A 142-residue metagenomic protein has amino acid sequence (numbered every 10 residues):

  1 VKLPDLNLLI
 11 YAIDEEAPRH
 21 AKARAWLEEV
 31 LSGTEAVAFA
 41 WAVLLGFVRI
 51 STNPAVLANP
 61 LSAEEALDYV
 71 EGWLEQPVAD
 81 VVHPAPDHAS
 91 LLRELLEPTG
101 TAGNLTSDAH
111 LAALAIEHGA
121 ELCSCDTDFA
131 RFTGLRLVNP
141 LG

Functional and structural regions predicted by a protein language model:
V1, A112-G142: Acidic, PIN/NYN-like endoribonuclease modules and their adjacent C-terminal/linker elements
V1-F39, P54-D68: Short, well-structured N-terminal submotif of metal-dependent ribonuclease cores
D5, A40, N104-L105, D126 (+1 more regions): Histidine- and aromatic-rich ligand-binding microenvironments
G33-T34, Q76-P77, E117-H118, F132: Structured helix-beta-strand junction loops
P54-L57, T99-G100, N139-G142: Short, hinge-like loop/turn segments at secondary-structure boundaries
P60, V78-C123: Active-site neighborhoods of divalent-metal-dependent phosphate/nucleic-acid chemistry enzymes
W73: Ligand-binding beta-strand-loop-alpha-helix segment within the catalytic cores of soluble metabolic enzymes
